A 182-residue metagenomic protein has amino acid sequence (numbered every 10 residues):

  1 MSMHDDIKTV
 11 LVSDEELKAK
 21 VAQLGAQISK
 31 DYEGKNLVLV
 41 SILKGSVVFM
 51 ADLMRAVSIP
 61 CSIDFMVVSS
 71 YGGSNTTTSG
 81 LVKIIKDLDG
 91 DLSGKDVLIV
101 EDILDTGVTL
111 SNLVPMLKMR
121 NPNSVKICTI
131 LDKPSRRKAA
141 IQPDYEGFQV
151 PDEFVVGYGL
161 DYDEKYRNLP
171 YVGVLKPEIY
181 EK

Functional and structural regions predicted by a protein language model:
M1-K182: PRPP-associated nucleotide enzymes
